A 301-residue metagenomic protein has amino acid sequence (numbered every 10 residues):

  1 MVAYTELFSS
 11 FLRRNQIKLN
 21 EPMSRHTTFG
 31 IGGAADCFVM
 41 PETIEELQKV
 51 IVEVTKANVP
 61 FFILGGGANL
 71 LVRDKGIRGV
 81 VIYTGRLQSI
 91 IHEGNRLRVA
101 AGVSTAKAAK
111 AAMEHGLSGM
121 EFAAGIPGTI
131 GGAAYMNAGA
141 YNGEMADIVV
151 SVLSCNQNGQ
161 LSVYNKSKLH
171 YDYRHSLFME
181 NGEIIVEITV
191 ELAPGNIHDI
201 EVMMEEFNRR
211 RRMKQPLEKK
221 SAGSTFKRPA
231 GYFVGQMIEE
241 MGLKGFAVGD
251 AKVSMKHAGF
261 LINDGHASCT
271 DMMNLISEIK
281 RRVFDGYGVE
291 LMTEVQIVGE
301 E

Functional and structural regions predicted by a protein language model:
V2-I130: Anion-binding (especially nucleotide phosphate/pyrophosphate-binding) glycine-rich loop and adjoining beta-alpha core
A3, S24, E42-E45, V103 (+10 more regions): Conserved active-site and cofactor/substrate-binding residues in soluble primary-metabolism enzymes
K18-L19, C155-R282, G286-E301: Phosphate/pyrophosphate- and phosphate-bearing ligand-binding catalytic cores of soluble enzymes
G32-G33, F38-I44, L71-S89, Y135-K166 (+1 more regions): Structural signature of FAD isoalloxazine-binding scaffolds in flavoprotein oxidoreductases
A35, A68-V72, T105, G131-Y135 (+4 more regions): Short, flexible micro-motifs
A57, L64-G66, I148, K219-K220 (+1 more regions): Short, basic and Ser/Thr-rich N-terminal targeting/leader segments
L70, A109-A112, M120-A124, N137-E144 (+3 more regions): A generic local secondary-structure boundary/capping motif
H92-R96, A100, T105-A106, G119 (+3 more regions): Contiguous, small/hydrophobic- and glycine-enriched helical/loop subdomains that border and often "cap" functional
